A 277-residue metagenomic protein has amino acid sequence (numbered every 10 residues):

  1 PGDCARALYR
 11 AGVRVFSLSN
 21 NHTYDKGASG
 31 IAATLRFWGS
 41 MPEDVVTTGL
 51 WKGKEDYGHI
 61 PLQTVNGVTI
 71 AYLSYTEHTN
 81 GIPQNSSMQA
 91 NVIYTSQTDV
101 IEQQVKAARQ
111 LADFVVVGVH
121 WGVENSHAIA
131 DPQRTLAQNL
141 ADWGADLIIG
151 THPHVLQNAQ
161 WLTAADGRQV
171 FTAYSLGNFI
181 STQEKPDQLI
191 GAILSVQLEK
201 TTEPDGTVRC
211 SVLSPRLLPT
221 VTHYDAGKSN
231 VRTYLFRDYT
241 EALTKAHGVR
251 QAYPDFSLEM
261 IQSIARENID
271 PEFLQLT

Functional and structural regions predicted by a protein language model:
P1-T277: Acidic, metal/ion-coordinating pockets
